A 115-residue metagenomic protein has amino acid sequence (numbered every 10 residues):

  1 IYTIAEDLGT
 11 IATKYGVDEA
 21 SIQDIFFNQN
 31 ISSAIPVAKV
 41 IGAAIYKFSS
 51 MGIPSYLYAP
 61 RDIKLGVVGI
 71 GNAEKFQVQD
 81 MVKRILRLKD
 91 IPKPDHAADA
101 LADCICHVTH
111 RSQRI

Functional and structural regions predicted by a protein language model:
I1-I115: Phosphate- and other anionic-substrate recognition elements at nucleic-acid/protein interfaces
